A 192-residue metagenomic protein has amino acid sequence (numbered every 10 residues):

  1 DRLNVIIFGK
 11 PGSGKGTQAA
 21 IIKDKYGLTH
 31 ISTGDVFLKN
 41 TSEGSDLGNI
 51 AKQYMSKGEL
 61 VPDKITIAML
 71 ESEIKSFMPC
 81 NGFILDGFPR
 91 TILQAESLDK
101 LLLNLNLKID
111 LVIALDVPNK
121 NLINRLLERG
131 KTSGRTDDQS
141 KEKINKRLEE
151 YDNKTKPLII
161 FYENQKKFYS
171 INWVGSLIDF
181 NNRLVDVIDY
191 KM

Functional and structural regions predicted by a protein language model:
D1-M192: Glycine-rich phosphate-binding loop of ATP-dependent small-molecule kinases
